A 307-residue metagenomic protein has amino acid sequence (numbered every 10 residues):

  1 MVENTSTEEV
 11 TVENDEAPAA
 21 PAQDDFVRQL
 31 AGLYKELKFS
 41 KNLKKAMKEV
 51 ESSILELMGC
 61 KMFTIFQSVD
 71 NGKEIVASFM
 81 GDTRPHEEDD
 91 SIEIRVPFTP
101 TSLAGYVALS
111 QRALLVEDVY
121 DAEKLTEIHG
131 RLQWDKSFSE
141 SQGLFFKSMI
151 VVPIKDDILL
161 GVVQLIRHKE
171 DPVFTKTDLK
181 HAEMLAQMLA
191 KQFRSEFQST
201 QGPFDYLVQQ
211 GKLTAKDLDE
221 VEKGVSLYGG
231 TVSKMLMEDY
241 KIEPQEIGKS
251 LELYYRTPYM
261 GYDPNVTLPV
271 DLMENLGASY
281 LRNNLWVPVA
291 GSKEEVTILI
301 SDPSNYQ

Functional and structural regions predicted by a protein language model:
M1-K45, E56, Q192-K212: Signal-transmission linkers at sensory-effector interfaces
E51-L55, C60-V69, K73, A104-G105 (+4 more regions): Short, hydrophobic-rich beta-strand element in sensory/regulatory alpha-beta domains
S52, T64-P100, D121: GAF sensory/regulatory domain recognition with acknowledged cross-activation on helical regulatory dimers
V69, E93-T101, R112-K136, D263-L268: Short loop/turn segments at beta-alpha junctions that line or gate ligand-sensing/allosteric surfaces
T83, V162-P172: Short beta-strand-to-loop transition segments that serve as allosteric relay/switch motifs in sensory/regulatory domains
F138-E140, F146-K155, V287: A short, aliphatic-rich beta-strand micro-motif
V173-Q192: Amphipathic alpha-helical "output/dimerization" segments
K234-Q307: Polyanionic, low-complexity intrinsically disordered segments
